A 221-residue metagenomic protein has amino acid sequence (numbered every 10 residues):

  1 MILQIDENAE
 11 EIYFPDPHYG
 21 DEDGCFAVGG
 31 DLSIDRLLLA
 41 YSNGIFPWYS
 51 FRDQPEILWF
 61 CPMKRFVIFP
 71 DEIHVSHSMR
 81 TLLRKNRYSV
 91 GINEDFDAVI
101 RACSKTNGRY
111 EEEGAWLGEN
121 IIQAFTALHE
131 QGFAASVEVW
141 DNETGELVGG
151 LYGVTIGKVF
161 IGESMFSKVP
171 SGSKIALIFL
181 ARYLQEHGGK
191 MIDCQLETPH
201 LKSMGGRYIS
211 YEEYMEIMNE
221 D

Functional and structural regions predicted by a protein language model:
M1-D221: N-acyltransferase acceptor-side catalytic subdomain
